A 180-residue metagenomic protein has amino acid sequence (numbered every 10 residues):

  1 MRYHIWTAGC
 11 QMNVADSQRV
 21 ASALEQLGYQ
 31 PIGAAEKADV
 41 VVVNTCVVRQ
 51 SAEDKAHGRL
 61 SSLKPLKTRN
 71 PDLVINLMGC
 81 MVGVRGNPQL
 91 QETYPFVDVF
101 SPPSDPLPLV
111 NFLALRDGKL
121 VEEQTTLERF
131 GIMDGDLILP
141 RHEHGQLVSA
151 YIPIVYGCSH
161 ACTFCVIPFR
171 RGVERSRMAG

Functional and structural regions predicted by a protein language model:
M1-G180: Proteins enriched for Cys/Gly/acidic motifs involved in redox and nucleic-acid/cofactor modification
